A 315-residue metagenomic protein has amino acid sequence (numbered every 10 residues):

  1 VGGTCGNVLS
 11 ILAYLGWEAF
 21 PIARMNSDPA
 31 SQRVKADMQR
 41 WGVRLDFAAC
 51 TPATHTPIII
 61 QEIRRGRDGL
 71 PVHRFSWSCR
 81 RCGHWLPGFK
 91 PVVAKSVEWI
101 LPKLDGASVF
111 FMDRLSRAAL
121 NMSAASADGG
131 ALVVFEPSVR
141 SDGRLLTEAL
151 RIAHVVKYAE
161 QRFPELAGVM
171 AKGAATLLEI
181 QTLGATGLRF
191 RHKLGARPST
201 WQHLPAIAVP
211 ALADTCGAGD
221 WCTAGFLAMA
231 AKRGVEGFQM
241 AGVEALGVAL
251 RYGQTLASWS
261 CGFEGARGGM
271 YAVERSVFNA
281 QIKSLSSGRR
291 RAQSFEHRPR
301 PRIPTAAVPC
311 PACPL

Functional and structural regions predicted by a protein language model:
V1-S10: Short catalytic helix/loop segments, enriched in acidic residues and glycine and frequently bearing histidine
A13-Y14, A231: Gly/Ala-rich phosphate-binding loop of Rossmann-like dinucleotide-binding domains, activating on the conserved
Y14-S108, R275-L315: Conserved N-terminal subdomain of the carbohydrate kinase-like
F110-S116, E136-S138, A159: Catalytic beta/alpha-barrel core
S126-E136: Short beta-strand/loop segments at the ligand-binding rim of alpha/beta enzyme cores
T147-R151: A conserved, positively charged/aromatic
I152-P164, V169-A211: Conserved phosphate-donor
I207-R289, P301-I303, L315: Conserved post-catalytic alpha-helical subdomain immediately downstream of the catalytic base and nucleotide-binding
